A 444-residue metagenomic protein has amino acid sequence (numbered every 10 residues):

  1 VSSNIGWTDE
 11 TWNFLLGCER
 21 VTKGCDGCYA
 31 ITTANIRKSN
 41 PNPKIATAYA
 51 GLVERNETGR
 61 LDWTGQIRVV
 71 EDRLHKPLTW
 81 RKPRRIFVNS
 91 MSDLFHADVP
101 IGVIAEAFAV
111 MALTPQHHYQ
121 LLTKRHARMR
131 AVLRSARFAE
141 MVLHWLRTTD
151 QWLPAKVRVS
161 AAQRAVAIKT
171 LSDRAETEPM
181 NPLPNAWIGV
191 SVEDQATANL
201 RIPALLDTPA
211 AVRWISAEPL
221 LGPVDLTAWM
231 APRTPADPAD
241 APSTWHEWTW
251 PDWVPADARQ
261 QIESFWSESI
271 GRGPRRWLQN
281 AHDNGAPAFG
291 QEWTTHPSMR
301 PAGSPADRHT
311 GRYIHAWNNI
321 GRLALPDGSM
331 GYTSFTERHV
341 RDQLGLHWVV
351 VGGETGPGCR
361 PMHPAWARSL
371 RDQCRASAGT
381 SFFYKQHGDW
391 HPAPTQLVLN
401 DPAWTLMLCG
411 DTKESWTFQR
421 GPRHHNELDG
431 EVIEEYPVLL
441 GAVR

Functional and structural regions predicted by a protein language model:
V1-L16, R20-T22, D26-N185, Q195 (+7 more regions): Conserved Radical SAM active-site core
S2-N13, R37-N40, K44, D173 (+4 more regions): Auxiliary Fe-S-binding modules of radical SAM enzymes
R85-F87, H118-Q120, N185-G189, V212-S216 (+2 more regions): Structural preference for beta-strand elements that scaffold enzyme active sites
S90-D98, A186-V190, V351-R360: Surface-exposed cleft-lining segments at the edges of enzyme active sites
S92, R125-A127, V192-D194, P219-L221 (+2 more regions): Active-site-proximal loop/turn and secondary-structure-junction residues that shape catalytic pockets, frequently
I104, A198, A367: Aromatic/hydrophobic pocket-lining residues that form the small-molecule binding cavity in soluble enzyme cores
R134-A139, L206-A210, D372: Short, surface-exposed basic-aromatic patches at helix termini and helix-loop junctions that form
E193-A198, H363: Active-site glycine- and acidic-residue-rich loops that bind and position anionic ligands or nucleotide-like cofactors
